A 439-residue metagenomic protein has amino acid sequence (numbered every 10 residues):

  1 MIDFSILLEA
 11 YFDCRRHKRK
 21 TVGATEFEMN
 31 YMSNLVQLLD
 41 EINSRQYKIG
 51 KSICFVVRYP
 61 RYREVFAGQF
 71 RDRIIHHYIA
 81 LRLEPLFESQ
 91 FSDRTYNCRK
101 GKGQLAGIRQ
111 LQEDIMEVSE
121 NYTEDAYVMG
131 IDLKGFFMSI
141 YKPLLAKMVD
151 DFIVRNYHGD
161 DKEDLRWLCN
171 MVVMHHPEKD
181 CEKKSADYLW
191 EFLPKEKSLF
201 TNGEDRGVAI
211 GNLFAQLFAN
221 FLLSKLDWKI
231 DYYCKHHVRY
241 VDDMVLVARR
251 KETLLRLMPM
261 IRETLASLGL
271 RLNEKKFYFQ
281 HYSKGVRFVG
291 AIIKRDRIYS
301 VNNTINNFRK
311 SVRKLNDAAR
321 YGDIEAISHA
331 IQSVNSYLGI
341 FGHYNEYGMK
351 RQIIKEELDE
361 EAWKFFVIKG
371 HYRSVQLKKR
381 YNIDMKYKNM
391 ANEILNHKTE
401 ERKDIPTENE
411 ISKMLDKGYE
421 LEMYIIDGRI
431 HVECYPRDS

Functional and structural regions predicted by a protein language model:
M1-V36, K379-N382, Y387-N389: Non-catalytic, polymerase-adjacent accessory regions of viral genome-replication enzymes
H17-T25, G50-I74, Q90-K102, H176 (+1 more regions): Short, conserved non-catalytic motifs in the polymerase core
E28-K51: Amphipathic alpha-helical blocks
E41, D114, S119-V241, L246-R262 (+3 more regions): Conserved polymerase palm-domain catalytic core
G68-Q69, H77, L189, P194-D205 (+3 more regions): Right-hand nucleic-acid polymerase module
A80-Y141: Active-site-proximal segment of RNA-dependent polymerases
I394, L421-M423, I430-P436: Short linear proline/tyrosine/threonine-rich motifs used for host-factor recruitment and membrane trafficking/assembly
T399, P406-T407, G418, M423-I426: Acidic, low-complexity, intrinsically disordered interaction modules
